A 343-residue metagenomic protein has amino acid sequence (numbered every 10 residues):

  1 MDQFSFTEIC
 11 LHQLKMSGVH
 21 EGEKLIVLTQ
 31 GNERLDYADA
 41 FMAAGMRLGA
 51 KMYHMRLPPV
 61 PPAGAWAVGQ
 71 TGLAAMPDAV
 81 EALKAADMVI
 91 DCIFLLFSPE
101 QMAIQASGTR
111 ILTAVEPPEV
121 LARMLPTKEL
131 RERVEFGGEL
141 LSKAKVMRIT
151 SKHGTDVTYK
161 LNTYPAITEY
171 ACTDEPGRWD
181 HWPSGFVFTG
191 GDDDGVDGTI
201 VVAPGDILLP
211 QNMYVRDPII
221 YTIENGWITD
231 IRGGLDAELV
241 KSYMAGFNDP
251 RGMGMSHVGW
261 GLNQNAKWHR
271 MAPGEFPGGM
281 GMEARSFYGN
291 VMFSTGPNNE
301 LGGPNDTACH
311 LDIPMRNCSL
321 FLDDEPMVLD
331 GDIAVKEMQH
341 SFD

Functional and structural regions predicted by a protein language model:
M1-R216, E224, D249, G254 (+1 more regions): Active-site bordering "gate/hinge" segments that shape substrate access to catalytic or cofactor-binding pockets
A166, I207-L209, E238, N265-K267 (+1 more regions): Short, acidic Gly/Pro/Ser/Thr-rich loop/turn segments
Q211-S242: Long, well-ordered mid-to-C-terminal structural blocks that present hydrophobic/aromatic surfaces
N212-M213, H269-A272, P304-D306: Short conserved micro-motifs at the rims of enzyme active sites and ligand-binding pockets
D230-T295: Dual-mode signal for accessory low-complexity, basic/Gly-rich regions
G278-V335, Q339-F342: Internal helix-turn-beta structural module
